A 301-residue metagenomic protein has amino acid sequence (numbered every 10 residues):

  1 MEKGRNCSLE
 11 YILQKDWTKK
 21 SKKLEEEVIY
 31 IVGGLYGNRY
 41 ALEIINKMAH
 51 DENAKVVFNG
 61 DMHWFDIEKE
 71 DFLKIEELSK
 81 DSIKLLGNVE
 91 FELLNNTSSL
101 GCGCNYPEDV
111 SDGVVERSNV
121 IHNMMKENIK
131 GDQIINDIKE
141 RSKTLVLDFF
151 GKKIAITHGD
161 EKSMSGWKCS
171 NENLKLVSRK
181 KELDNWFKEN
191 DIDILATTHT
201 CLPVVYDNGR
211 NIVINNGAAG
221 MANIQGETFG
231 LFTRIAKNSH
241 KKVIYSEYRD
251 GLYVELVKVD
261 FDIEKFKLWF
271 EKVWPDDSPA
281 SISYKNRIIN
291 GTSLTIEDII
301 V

Functional and structural regions predicted by a protein language model:
M1-L78: N-terminal active-site segment of His-dependent metallophosphoesterases
E2-I12, W17-T18, L24, Y206-V301: Acidic, His/Gly-rich catalytic cores of divalent-metal-dependent hydrolytic chemistry
I29-I31, V56-F58, K84-L85, A155 (+1 more regions): Residue-level marker for buried hydrophobic side chains located in beta-strands that build the well-ordered beta-sheet
G34, G60-D61, G87-N88, H158 (+2 more regions): Active-site glycine-centered loops adjacent to acidic/histidine catalytic or metal-binding residues that shape
W64-F65, E90-L94, M221-A222: Short gly/pro/ser/thr-enriched loop/turn and capping motifs at secondary-structure boundaries
K69, E77-L145, V177-N185: Active-site neighborhood of divalent metal-dependent phosphoester bond hydrolases
N95-L100, K168-C169, E227, K267-W269: Short aromatic-enriched loop/helix-cap "lid" or pocket-rim segments at secondary-structure transitions that line
M124-L256, F261-I263: Acidic, His/Gly-enriched loop-helix segments that form or flank divalent-metal centers in metallo-dependent hydrolases
